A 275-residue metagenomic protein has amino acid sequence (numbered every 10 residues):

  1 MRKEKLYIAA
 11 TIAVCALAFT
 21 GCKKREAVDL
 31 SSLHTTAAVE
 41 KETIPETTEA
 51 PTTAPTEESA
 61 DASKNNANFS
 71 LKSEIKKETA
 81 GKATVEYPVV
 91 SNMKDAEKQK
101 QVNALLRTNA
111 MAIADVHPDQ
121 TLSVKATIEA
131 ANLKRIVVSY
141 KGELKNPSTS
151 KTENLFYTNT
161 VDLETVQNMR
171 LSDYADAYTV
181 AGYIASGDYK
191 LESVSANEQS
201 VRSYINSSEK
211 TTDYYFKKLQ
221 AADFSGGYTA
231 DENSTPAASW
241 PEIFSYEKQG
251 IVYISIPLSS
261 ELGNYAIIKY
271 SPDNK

Functional and structural regions predicted by a protein language model:
M1-I8: Bacterial N-terminal signal peptides that target proteins for export
A13-V14: Repetitive helical segments and hydrophobic/amphipathic motifs
A18-G21: C-terminal motif of bacterial Sec signal peptides marking the signal peptidase cleavage site
K23-K275: Compositionally biased intrinsically disordered regions enriched in Thr/Gly
